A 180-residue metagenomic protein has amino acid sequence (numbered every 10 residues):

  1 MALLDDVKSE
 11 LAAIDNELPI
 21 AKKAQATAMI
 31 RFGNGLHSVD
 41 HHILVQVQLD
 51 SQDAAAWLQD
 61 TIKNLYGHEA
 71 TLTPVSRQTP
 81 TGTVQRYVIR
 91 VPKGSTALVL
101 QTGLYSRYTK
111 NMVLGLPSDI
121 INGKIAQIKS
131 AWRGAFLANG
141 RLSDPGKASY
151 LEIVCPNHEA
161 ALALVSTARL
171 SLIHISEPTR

Functional and structural regions predicted by a protein language model:
M1-L58, I62-L65, V113-T167: Intein-associated homing endonuclease modules of the LAGLIDADG/DOD-type, together with closely related HINT-family
H37-I43, V75-Q85, P145-K147, S176: Short, ordered beta-strand-loop transition motifs
L49, P74, V91-K93, C155 (+1 more regions): Surface-exposed beta-strand edges and flanking loops
S51-Q52, P92-T96, N157-E159, R180: Helix N-cap motif at beta-to-alpha junctions
A56-Q127: A broadly used, surface-exposed interaction patch
V99, G103-S106, P156, A160-L164 (+1 more regions): Feature captures hydrophobic
I173-T179: Residue-level detector of conserved catalytic or cofactor/ligand-binding positions in enzyme active sites
